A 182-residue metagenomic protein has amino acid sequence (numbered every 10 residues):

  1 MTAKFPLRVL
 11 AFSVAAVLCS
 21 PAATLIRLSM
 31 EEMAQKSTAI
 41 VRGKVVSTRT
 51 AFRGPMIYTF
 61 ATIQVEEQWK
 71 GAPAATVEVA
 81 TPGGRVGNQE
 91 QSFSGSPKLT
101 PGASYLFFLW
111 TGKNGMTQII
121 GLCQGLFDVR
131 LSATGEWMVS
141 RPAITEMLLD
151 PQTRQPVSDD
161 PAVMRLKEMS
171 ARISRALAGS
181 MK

Functional and structural regions predicted by a protein language model:
M1-F5: N-terminal secretory signal peptides that target proteins for export/translocation
P6, S13, V17-K182: Transition segments tied to proteolytic processing and entry into folded domains
